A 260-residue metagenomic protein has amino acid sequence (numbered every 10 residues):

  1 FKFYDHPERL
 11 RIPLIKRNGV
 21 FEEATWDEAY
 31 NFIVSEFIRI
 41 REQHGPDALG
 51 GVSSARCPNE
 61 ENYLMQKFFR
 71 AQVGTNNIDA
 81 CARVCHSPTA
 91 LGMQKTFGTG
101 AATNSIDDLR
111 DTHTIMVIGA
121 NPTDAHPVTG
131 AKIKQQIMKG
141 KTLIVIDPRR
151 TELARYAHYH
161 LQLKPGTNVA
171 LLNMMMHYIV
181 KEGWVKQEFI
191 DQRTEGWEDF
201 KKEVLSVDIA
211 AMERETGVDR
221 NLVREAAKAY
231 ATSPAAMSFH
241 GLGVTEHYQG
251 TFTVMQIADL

Functional and structural regions predicted by a protein language model:
F1-E182, G196, A211, D219: N-terminal export/assembly segments and adjacent metallocofactor-ligating motifs of anaerobic energy-metabolism
H44-S53, C81-R83, Q187-R193, R214-E215 (+2 more regions): Short coil/turn segments at secondary-structure boundaries
Y156-A157, S206-A210, H240-V244: Flexible glycine/proline-enriched surface loops and loop-helix/loop-strand junctions
E182-M212: Internal, active-site/partner-interface "lid" segment
T194, R220, E246: Conserved phosphate/pyrophosphate-binding and hydrolysis machinery centered on Walker-type P-loop NTPases, extending
K201-S206, R224-A236: Core structural elements
Y230-D259: A glycine-rich, hydrophobic/aromatic-adjacent loop/helix-cap motif
